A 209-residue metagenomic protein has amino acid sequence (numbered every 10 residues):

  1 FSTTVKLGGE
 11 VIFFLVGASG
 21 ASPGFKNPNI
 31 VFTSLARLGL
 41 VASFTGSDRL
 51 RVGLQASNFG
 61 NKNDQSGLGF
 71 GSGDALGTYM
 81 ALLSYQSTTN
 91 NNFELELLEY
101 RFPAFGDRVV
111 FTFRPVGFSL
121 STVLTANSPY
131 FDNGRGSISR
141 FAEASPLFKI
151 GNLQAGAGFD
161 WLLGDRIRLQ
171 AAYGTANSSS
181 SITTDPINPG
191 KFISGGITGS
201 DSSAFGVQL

Functional and structural regions predicted by a protein language model:
F1-F111, S139-Y173, S178, G199-S202 (+1 more regions): Beta-barrel outer-membrane channel/assembly domains of diderm bacteria
G60-K62, V116-F131: Surface-exposed extracellular loop regions of Gram-negative outer-membrane beta-barrel proteins, predominantly
G67-G73, S128-G134, N188: Flexible, surface-exposed loop regions and adjacent strand-edge segments of Gram-negative outer-membrane beta-barrel
L120, G134-F141: Generic structural signal of hydrophobic/aromatic residues within well-ordered alpha-helices of folded domains
S121-V123, Q170, S180-I182: Short helix/loop capping segments that flank catalytic or ligand/cofactor-binding pockets
S179-L209: Surface-exposed beta-loop-beta
